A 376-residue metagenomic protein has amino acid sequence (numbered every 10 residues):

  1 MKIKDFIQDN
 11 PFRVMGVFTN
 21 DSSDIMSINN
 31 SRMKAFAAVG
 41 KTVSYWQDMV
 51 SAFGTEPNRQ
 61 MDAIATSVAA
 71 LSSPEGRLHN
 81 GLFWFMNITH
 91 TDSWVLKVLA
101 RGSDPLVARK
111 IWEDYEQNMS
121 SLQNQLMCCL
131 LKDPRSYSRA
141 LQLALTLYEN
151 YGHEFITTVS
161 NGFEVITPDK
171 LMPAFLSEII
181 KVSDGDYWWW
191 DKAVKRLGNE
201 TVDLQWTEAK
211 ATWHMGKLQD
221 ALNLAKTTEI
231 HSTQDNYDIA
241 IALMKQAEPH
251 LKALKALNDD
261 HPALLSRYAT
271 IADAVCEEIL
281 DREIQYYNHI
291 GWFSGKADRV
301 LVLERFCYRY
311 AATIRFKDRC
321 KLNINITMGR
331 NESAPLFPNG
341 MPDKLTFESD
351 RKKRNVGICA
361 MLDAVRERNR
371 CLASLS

Functional and structural regions predicted by a protein language model:
M1-A52, G76: N-terminal J-domain/J-like co-chaperone modules of DnaJ/Hsp40 proteins
K2-Q8, N58-R59, F85-T89, A274: Short helix-capping and inter-helix turn/linker motifs at the boundaries of alpha-helical repeat units
R13-T19, Q47, T55, A69 (+1 more regions): Short acidic/polar micro-motifs centered on Gly/Asp/Asn
S27-S31, A35, A63, S67 (+1 more regions): Amphipathic alpha-helical protein-interaction segments
K41-Y45, G76-G81, N288-A297: Short, solvent-exposed secondary-structure capping/transition elements
Y45-M49, G81-T89: Short, glycine/acidic-rich hinge or "gate" loops at secondary-structure transitions that mediate conformational
F53-G54, A269: Residues at structural and domain junctions
E56-L82: Calmodulin-binding IQ motif alpha-helix
